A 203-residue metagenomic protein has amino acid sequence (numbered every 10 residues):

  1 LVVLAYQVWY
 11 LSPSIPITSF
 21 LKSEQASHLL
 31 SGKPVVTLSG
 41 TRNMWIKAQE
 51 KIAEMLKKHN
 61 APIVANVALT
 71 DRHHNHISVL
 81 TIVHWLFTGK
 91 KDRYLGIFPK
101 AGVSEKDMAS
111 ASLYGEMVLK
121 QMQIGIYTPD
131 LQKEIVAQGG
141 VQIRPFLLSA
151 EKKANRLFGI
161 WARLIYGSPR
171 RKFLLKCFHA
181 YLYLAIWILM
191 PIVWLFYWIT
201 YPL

Functional and structural regions predicted by a protein language model:
V2-L203: FMN-binding flavodoxin-like domain, especially the glycine-rich phosphate-binding loop
